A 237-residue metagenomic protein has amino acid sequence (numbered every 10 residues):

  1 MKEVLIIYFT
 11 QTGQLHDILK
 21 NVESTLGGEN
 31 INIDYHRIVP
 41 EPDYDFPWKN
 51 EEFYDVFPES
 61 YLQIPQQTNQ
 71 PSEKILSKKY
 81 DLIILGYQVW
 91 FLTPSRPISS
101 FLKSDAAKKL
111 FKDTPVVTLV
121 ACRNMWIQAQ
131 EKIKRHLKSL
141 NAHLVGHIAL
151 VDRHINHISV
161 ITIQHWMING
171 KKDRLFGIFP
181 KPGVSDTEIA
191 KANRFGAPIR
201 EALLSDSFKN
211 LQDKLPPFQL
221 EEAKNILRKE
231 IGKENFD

Functional and structural regions predicted by a protein language model:
M1-Y87, L92-S95, K103, A107 (+1 more regions): N-terminal beta1-alpha1-beta2 submodule of the flavodoxin-like/Rossmannoid cofactor-binding fold
D45-N50, Q130-E131, N156-T162: Short aromatic-enriched loop/helix-cap "lid" or pocket-rim segments at secondary-structure transitions that line
F57-E59, R135-H143, I163-F176: A polyampholytic, Gly/Pro-enriched intrinsically disordered region
Y87, V120-R123, P182-G183: Second-shell loop/turn segments in exported
P94, A129-I133, E188-K191, F195: Internal, well-ordered alpha-helical segments in soluble enzyme and binding-protein domains
S99-S104, E131: Charged helix-capping and loop-helix junction motifs
K112-I158: Short, glycine-/small-residue-rich phosphate/pyrophosphate-handling segment
I155-K233: Glycine-rich phosphate/pyrophosphate-binding loop and the adjoining helix
